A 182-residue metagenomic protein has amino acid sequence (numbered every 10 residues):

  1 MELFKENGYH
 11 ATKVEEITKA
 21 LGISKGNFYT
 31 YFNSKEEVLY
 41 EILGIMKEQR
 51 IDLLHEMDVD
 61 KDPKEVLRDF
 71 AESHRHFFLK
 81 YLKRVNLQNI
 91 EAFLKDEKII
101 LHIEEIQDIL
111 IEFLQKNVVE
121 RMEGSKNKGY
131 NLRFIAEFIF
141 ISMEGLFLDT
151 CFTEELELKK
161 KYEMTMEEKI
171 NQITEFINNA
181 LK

Functional and structural regions predicted by a protein language model:
L3, S73, F77, I141-D149: Amphipathic alpha-helical interface segments
L3-E37, E41: Helix-turn-helix
E6-H10, Y81, G124: Short coil/turn segments at alpha/beta junctions that flank glycine-rich nucleotide-binding fingerprints
N33, V38-D58: Histidine- and aromatic-rich ligand-binding microenvironments
E41, H55-Y81, L132-I139, E167-I170: Hydrophobic alpha-helical connector segments
E48-I51, H55, E97-G124, R133-F138 (+3 more regions): Amphipathic alpha-helical packing segments from all-alpha helical-bundle domains
F77-L101, L148-L156: Amphipathic alpha-helical segments used for helix-helix packing
K159-T165: Non-cytosolic membrane-interface motifs at loop->transmembrane helix junctions
